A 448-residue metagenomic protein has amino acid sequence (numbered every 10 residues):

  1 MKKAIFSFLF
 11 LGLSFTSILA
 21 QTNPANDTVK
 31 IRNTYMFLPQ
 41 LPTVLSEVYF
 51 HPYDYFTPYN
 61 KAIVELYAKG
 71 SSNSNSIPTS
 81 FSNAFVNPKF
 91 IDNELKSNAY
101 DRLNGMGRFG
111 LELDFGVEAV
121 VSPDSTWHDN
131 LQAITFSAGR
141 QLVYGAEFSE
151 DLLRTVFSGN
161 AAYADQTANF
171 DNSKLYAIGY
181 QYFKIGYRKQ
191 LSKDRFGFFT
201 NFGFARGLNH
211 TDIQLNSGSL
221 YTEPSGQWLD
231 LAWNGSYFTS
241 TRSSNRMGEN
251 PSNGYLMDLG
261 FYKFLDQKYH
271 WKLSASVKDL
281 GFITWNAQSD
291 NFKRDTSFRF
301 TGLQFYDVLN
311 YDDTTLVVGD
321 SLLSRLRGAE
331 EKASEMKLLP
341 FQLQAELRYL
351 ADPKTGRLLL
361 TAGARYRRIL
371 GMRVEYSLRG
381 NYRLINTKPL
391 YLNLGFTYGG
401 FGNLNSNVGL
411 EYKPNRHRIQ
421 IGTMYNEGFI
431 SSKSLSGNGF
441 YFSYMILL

Functional and structural regions predicted by a protein language model:
M1-T28, L347, L448: Bacterial Sec-dependent N-terminal signal peptides
N23-M247, Q267, N286-V317, Q420-M424 (+1 more regions): A subset of solvent-exposed loop/turn segments in beta-rich extracellular surface proteins, enriched in glycine
F56-L66, W127-I134, D194-F198, Y255 (+8 more regions): Outer-envelope beta-barrel architecture signal
V64-A68, I134-A138, F198-F202, L273-A275 (+7 more regions): Membrane-embedded beta-strand positions of outer-membrane beta-barrel proteins
L103-L111, K174-G179, M247-Y255, E335-P340 (+3 more regions): Short sequence motifs at beta-strands and strand-loop junctions characteristic of Gram-negative outer-membrane
D258-Y262, S274, V317-K388: Detector for outer-membrane/organellar transmembrane beta-barrel domains, recognizing the amphipathic beta-strand
G356-I369, L378, T387-F401, S406-V408 (+1 more regions): Transmembrane beta-strand segments that form the barrel wall of outer-membrane beta-barrel proteins
S436-L448: Outer-membrane beta-barrel "beta-signal"
